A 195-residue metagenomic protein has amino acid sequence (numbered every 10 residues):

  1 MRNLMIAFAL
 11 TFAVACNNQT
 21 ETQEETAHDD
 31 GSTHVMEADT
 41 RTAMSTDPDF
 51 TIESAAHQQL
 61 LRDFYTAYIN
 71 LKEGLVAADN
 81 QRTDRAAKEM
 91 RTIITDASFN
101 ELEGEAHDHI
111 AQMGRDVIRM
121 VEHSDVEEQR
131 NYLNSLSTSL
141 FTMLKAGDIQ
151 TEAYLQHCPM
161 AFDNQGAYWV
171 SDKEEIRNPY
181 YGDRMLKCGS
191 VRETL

Functional and structural regions predicted by a protein language model:
M1-V14: Sec-dependent bacterial lipoprotein signal peptides
C16-T20: Bacterial signal peptide processing site
E24-I52: Post-signal peptide N-terminal segment of mature Sec-exported envelope proteins
S45-D49, E53-L195: Mature extracytoplasmic or organellar-lumen-exposed domains after removal of signal/transit peptides
